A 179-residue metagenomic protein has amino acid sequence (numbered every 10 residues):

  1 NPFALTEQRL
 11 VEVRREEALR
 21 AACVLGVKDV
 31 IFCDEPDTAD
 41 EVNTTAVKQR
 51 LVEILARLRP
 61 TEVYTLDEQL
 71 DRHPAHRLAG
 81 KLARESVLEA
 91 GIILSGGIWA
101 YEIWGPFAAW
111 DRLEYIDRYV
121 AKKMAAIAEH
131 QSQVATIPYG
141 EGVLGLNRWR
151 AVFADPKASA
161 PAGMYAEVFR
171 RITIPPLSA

Functional and structural regions predicted by a protein language model:
N1-R9: ATP-dependent adenylation/pyrophosphate-handling site
L5, D29, P36-A179: Metal-dependent de-N-acetylase/amidase catalytic core
V11-L19, G80: Short, surface-exposed alpha-helical segments at coil->helix boundaries
R20-F32: Divalent-metal coordination cores built from histidine and acidic residues
